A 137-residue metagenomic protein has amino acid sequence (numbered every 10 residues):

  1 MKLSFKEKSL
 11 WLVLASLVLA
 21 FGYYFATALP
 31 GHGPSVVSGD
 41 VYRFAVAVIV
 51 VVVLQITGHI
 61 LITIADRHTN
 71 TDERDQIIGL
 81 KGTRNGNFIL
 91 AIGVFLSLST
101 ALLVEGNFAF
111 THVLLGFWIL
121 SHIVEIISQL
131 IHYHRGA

Functional and structural regions predicted by a protein language model:
K2-A45: Long, highly hydrophobic alpha-helical transmembrane signal-anchor segments
V13-A26, V48-I60, F95-L98: Hydrophobic core of alpha-helical transmembrane segments in multi-pass integral membrane proteins
F25-H32, I60-T63, L98-E105, I126 (+1 more regions): Transmembrane helix-loop junctions and nearby membrane-interface residues
S38-Q55, G116-W118: Alpha-helical transmembrane segments
G58-I78: Membrane-helix interface/capping segments
L80-L102: C-terminal halves and exits of single transmembrane alpha-helices
V104-W118: Transmembrane helix-loop-helix
L115-A137: Alpha-helical transmembrane segments and their immediate juxtamembrane interface regions
